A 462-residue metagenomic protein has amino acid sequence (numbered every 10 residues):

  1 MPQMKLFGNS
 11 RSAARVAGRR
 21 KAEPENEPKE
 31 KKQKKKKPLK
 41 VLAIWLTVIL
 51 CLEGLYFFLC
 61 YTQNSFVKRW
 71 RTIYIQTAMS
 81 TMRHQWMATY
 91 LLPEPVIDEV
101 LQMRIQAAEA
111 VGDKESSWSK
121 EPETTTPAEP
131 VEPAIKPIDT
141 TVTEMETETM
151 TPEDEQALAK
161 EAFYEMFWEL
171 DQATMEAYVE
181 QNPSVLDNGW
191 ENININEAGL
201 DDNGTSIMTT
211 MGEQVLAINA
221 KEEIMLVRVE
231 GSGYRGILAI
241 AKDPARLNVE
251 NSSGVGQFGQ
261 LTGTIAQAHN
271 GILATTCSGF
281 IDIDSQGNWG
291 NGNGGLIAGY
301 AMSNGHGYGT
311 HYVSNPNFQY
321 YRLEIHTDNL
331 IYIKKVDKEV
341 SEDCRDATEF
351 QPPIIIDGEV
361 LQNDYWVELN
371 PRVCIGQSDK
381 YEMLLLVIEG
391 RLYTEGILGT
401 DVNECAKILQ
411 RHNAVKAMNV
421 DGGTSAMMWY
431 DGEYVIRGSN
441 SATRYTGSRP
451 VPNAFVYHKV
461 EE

Functional and structural regions predicted by a protein language model:
P2-E462: Gly/Ser/Thr/Pro-rich low-complexity, intrinsically disordered segments
